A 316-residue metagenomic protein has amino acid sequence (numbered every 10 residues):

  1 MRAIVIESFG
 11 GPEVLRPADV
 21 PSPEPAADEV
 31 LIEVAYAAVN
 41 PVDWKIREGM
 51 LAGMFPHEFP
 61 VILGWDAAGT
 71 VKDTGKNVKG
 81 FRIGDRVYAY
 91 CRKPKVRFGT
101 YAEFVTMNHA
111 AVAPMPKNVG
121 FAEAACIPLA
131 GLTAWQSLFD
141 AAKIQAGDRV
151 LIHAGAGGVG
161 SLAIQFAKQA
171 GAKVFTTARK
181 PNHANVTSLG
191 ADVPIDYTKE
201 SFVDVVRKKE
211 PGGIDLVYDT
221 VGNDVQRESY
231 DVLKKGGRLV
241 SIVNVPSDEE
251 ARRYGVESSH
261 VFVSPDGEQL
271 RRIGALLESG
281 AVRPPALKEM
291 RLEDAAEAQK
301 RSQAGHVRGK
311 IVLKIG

Functional and structural regions predicted by a protein language model:
P21-V39, L51-K93: Glycine-rich beta-strand-centered segment in the early N-terminal region that forms part of a ligand/cofactor-binding
E33, L270-G316: C-terminal hydrophobic helical "lid"/dimerization subdomain of Rossmann-like NAD(P)H-dependent oxidoreductases
P56, G80, Y90-A154: NAD(P)H dinucleotide-binding glycine-rich loop of Rossmann-like/cofactor-binding domains, especially the beta1-alpha1
A125-K199: Mid-domain Rossmann-like dinucleotide-binding core that forms the NAD(H)/NADP(H) cofactor-binding site
S201-G212: Short amphipathic alpha-helix with an adjacent loop that forms part of the alpha/beta core around
T220-R283, K314-G316: Glycine-rich phosphate-binding loop and adjacent beta-alpha segment of Rossmann(oid) nucleotide-cofactor-binding
